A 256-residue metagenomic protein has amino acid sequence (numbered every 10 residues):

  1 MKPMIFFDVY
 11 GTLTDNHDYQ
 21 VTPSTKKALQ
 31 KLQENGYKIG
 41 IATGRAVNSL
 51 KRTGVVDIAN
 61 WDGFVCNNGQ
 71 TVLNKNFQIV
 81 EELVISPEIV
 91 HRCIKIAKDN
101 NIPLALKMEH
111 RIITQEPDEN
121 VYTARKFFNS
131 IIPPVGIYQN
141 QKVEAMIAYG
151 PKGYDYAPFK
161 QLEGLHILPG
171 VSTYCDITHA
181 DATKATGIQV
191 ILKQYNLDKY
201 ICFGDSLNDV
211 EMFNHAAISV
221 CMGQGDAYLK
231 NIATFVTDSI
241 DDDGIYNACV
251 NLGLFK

Functional and structural regions predicted by a protein language model:
M1-M4, T22, I177-K256: Mg2+-dependent phosphoryl-transfer enzymes with acidic/Ser/Thr/Gly-rich catalytic loops
P3-D18, F213: Asp-based phosphoryl-transfer active-site loop
V9, R45, G69, D205-S206: Active-site metal-binding loops of divalent metal-dependent hydrolases
Q20-N120: Active-site phosphate-binding/coordination module
G36-G40, N60-W61, E144-M146, D198-Y200 (+1 more regions): Short active-site oxyanion
D57-N60, N68, Q161-E163, H215-A216 (+1 more regions): Short, structured coil segments at secondary-structure junctions
I58-N60, E81-V84, N120-R125, T186 (+2 more regions): Short, hinge-like loop/turn segments at secondary-structure boundaries
N100-M212, Q224: Conserved acidic, metal-coordinating active-site core of Asp-based, Mg2+-dependent phosphoryl-transfer enzymes
